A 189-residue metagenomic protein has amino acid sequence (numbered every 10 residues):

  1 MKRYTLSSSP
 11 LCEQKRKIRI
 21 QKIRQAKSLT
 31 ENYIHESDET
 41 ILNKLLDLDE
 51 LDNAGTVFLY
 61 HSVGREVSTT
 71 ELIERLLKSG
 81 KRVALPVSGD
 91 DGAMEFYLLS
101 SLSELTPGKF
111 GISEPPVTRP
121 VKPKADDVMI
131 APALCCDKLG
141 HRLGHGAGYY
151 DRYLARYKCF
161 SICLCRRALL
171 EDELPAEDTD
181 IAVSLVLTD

Functional and structural regions predicted by a protein language model:
K2-K124: N-terminal active-site beta-alpha-beta segment that forms phosphate/nucleotide-binding and substrate-recognition loops
G92-D189: Conserved phosphate- and dinucleotide-binding cores of soluble alpha/beta proteins, encompassing both enzyme active
